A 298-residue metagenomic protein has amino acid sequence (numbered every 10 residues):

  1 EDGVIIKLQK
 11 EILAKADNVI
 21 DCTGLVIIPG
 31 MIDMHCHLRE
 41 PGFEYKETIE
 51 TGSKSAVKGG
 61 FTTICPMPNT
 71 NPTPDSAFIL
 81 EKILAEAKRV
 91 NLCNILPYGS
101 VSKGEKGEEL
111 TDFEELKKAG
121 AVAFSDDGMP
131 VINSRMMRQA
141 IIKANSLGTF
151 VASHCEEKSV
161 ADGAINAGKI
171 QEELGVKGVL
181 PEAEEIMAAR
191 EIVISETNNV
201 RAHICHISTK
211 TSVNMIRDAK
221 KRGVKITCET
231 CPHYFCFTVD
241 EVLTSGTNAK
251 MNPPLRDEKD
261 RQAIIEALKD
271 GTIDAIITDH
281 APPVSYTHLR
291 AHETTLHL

Functional and structural regions predicted by a protein language model:
E1-P29: Histidine-rich, glycine-flanked metal-binding segment
G3, G24, H35, A56 (+7 more regions): Divalent metal-coordination and catalytic microenvironments
C22-R89: Metal-associated gating/positioning segment near the N- to mid-region
C36-E47, P97-G107, K177: Active-site mouth loops of central-metabolism enzymes
E47-S53, K106-E114: Short, acidic/polar
E81-C93, K143-A152: Alpha-helix-loop-beta-strand connector modules within alpha/beta enzyme cores
L110-I276: Histidine/acidic residue-rich metal-binding segments in metalloenzymes
T287-T294: Conserved small/polar residues in nucleotide/adenosyl-binding loops
